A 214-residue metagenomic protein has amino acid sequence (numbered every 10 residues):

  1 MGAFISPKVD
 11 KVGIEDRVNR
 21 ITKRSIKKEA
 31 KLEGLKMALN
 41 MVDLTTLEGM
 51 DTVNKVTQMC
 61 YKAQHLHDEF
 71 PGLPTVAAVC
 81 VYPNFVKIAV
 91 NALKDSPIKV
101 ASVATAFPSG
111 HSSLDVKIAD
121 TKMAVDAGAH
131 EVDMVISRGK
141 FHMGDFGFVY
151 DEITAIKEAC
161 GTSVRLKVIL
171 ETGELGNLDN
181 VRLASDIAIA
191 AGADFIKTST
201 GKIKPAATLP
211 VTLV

Functional and structural regions predicted by a protein language model:
M1-N40: Charged, compositionally biased N-terminal leader segments and the immediate start of the first structured element
K28-M37, M41, M50-P74, N84-V214: Alpha/beta enzyme core
L47: A short, histidine- and acid-enriched strand-loop-helix "catalytic/donor-clamping" loop that lines the nucleotide-sugar
